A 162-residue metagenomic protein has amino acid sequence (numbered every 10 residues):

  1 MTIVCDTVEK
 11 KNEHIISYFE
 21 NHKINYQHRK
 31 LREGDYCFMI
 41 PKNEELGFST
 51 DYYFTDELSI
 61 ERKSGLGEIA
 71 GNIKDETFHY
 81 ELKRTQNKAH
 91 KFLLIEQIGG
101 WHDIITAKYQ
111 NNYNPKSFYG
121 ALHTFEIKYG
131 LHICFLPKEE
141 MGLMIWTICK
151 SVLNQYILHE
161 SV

Functional and structural regions predicted by a protein language model:
M1-T55, G67-V162: Non-catalytic C-terminal interaction segments of nucleic acid-processing enzymes
L58-S64: Conserved catalytic cores of phosphodiester-cleaving nucleases, focusing on short active-site segments
